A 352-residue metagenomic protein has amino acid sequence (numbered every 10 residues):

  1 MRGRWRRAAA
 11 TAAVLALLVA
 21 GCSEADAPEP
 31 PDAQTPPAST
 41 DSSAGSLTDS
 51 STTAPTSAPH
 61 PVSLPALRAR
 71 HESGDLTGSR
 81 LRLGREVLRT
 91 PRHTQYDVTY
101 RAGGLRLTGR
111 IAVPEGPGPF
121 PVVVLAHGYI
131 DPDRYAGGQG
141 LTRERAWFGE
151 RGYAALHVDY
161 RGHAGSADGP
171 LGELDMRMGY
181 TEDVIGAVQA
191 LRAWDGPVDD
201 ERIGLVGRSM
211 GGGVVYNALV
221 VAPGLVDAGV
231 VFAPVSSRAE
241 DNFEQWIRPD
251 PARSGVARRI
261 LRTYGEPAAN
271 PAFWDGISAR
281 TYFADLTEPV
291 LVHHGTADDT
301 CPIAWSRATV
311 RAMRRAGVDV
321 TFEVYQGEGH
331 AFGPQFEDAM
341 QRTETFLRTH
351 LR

Functional and structural regions predicted by a protein language model:
S23-D26: Bacterial signal peptide processing site
S73-P117: N-terminal cap/lid segment of alpha/beta-hydrolase-fold proteins
G118-F120, L125-D168, R238-A239: Short substrate-entry loop that stabilizes the transition state in hydrolases
L174-D195: Alpha/beta-hydrolase active-site loop
P197-S209: Alpha/beta-hydrolase fold nucleophile elbow
Y216-P267: Hydrolase active-site cap/lid region
L286, V292-H294, D298: Short beta-strand/loop motif that positions the catalytic acidic residue of the alpha/beta-hydrolase fold
A304-R352: C-terminal catalytic histidine-bearing segment of alpha/beta-hydrolase fold enzymes
